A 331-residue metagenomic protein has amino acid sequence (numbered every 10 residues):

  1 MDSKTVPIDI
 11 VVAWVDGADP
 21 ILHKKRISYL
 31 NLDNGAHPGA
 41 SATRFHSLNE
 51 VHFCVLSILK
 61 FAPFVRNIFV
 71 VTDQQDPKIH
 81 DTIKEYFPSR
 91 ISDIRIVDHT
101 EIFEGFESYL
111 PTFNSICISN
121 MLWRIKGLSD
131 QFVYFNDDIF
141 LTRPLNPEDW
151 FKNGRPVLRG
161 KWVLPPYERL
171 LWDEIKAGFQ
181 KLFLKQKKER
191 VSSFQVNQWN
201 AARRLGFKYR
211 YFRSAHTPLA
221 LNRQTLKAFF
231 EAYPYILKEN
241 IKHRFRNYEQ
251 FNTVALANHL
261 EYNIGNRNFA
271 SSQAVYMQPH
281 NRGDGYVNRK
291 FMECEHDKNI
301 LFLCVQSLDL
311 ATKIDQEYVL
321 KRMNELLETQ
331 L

Functional and structural regions predicted by a protein language model:
P7, G17-R44, G160: A solvent-exposed, charged loop/short amphipathic helix patch at secondary-structure junctions
A18-L22, D76-D81, E104-F106, F140-P144 (+2 more regions): Short catalytic/ligand-binding loop motif for oxyanion handling, primarily in non-cytosolic enzymes, centered on
A42, E239-Y248: Active-site rim elements
A42, H46, K78-L128: Active-site-proximal specificity loops/subdomain of glycosyltransferases
S57-V65: Short, acidic, metal-binding catalytic loop of nucleotide-sugar glycosyltransferases
D76, M121-W162: GT-A fold catalytic core of metal-dependent nucleotide-sugar glycosyltransferases, centered on the diacidic
V157-K242: Long, charge-rich alpha-helical interaction segments
R246-L331: Long, low-complexity C-terminal extensions of enzymes
